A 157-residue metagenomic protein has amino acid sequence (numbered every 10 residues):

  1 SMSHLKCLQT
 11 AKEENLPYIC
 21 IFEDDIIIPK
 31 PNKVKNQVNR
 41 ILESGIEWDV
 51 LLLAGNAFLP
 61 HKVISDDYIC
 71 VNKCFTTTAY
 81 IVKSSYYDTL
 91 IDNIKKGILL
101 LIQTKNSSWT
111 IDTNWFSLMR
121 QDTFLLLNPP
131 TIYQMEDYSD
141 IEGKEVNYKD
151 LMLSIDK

Functional and structural regions predicted by a protein language model:
S1-F22, I26-K157: An acidic/histidine-cluster motif and surrounding catalytic segment that typifies divalent-metal-assisted enzyme active
